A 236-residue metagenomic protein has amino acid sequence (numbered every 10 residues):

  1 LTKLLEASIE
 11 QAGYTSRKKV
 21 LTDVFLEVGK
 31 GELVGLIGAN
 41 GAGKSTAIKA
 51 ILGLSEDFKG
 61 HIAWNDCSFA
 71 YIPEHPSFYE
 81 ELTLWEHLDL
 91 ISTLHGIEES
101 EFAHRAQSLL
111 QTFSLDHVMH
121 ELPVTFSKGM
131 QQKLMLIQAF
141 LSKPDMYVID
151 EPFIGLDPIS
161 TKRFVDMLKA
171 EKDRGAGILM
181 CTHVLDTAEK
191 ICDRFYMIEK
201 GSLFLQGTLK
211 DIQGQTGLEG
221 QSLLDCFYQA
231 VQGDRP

Functional and structural regions predicted by a protein language model:
L1-D23: A short, flexible loop at the N-terminus of ABC-type nucleotide-binding domains that lies
I37-A39: The feature captures the beta-strand-to-loop junction immediately N-terminal to the Walker
D89, T93, E101-V118: Conserved ABC ATPase "signature" region
L122-G129: Conserved ABC ATPase signature
Y147-E151: Catalytic Walker B motif of ABC-type/P-loop ATPase nucleotide-binding domains
P158-S160: Helix N-cap at the start of a conserved alpha-helix in ABC-type nucleotide-binding domains
